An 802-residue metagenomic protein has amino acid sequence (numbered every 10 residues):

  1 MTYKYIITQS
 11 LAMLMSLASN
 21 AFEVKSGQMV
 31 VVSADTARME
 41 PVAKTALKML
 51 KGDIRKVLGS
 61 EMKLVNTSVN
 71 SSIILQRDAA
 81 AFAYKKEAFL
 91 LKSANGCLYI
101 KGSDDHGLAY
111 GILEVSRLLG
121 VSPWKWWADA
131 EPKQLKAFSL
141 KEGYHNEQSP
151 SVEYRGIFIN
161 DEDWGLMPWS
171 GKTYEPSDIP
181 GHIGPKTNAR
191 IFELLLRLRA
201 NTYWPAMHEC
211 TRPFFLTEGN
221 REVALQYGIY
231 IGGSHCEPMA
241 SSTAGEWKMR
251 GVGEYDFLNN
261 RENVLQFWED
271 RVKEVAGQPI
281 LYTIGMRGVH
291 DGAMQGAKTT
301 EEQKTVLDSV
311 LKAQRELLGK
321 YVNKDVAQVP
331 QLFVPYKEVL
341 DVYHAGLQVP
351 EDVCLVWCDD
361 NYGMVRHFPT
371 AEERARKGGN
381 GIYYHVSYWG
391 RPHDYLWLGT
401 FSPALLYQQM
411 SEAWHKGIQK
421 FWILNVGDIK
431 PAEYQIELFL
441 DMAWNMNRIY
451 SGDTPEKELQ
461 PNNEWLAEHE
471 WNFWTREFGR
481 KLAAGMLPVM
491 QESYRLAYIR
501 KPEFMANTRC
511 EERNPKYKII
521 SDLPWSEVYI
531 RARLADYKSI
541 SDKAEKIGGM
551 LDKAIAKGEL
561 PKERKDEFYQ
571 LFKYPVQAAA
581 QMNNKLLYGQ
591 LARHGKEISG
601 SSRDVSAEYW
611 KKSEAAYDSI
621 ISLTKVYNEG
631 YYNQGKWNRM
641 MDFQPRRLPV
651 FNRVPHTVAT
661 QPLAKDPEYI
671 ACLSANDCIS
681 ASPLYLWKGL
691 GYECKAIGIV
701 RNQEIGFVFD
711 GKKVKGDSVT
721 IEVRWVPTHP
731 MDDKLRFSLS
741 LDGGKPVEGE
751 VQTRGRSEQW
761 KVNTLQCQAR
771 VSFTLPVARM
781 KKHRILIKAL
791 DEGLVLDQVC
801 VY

Functional and structural regions predicted by a protein language model:
M1-E23: Bacterial Sec-dependent N-terminal signal peptides
N20-S149: Contiguous, structured surface segment used for ligand recognition
K101-G102, D163-G184, N201-T211, W247-N263 (+2 more regions): The substrate-binding groove and active-site-proximal loops of carbohydrate-active enzymes, especially glycoside
W124-P180, K186-A206, G378-G381: An acidic-aromatic substrate-binding cleft motif
A130, Q134-L135, A467-M640: C-terminal non-catalytic alpha-helical accessory regions
F138, H208, F215, V223-Q226 (+5 more regions): Gly/Pro-rich turn-and-neighbor structural signature
Q644-Y802: Extracytoplasmic
